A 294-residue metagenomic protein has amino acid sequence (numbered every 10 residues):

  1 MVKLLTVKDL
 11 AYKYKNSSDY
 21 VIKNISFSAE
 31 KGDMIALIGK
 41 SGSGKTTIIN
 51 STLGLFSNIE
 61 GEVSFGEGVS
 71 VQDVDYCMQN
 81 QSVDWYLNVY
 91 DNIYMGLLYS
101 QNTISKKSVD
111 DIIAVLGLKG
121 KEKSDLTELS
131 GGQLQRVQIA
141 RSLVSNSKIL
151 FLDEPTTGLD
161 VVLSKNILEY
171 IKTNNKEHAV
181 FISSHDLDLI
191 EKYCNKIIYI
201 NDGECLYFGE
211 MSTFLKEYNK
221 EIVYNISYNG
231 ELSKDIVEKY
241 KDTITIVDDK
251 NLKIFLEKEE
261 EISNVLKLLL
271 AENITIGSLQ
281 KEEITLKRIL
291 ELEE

Functional and structural regions predicted by a protein language model:
I38-K40: The feature captures the beta-strand-to-loop junction immediately N-terminal to the Walker
L53: Helix-to-loop junction immediately C-terminal to a conserved catalytic motif
E60-Q72: Conserved ABC transporter NBD signature motif
Y94, S105-K121: Conserved ABC ATPase "signature" region
D125-L129, Q133: Conserved ABC ATPase signature
L150-E154: Catalytic Walker B motif of ABC-type/P-loop ATPase nucleotide-binding domains
K172-V180, H185-N251: ABC transporter nucleotide-binding domain
